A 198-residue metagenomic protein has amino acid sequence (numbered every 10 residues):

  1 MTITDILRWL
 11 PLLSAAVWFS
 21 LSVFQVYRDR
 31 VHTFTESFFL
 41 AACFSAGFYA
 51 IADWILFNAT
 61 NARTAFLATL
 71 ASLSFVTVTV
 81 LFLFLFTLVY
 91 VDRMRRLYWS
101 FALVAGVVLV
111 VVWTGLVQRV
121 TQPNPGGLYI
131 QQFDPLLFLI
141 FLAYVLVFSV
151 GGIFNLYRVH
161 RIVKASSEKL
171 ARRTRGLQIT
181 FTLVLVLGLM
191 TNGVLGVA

Functional and structural regions predicted by a protein language model:
T2-F19, V31-G127, Q131-I153, T180-F181 (+1 more regions): Individual alpha-helical transmembrane segments in multi-pass integral membrane proteins
V23-V31, L88-D92, Y157-S166: Structural signal for the C-terminal ends of transmembrane alpha-helices and the immediately following loop
F34, H160-T182: Membrane-helix boundary/juxtamembrane motif in polytopic membrane proteins
Y49, L183-T191: Alpha-helical transmembrane segments of multipass membrane proteins
F154-R158, L187: Amphipathic, well-packed alpha-helical segments that form the structural scaffold of globular domains
T191-A198: Extracellular/periplasmic helix-loop-helix junctions in multi-pass membrane proteins
